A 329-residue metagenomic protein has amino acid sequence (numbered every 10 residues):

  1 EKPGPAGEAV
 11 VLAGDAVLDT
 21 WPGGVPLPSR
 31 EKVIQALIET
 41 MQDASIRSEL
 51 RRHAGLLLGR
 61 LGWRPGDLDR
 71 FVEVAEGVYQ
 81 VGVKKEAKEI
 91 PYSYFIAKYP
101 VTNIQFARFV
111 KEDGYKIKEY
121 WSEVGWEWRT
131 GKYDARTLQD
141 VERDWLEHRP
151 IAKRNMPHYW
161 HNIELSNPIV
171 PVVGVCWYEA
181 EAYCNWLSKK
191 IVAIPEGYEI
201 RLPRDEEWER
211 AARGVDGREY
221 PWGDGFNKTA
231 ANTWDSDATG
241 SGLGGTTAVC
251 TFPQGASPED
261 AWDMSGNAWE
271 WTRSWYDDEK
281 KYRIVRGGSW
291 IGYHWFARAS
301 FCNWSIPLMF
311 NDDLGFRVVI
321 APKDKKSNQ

Functional and structural regions predicted by a protein language model:
E1-L68: Hydrophobic repeat-domain scaffold segments
H53-R60, K98-K111, V173-N185, E209-A212: Short, solvent-exposed alpha-helical surface patches in non-cytosolic proteins
V72-A75: Short amphipathic
Y79-Y92, V124-E127, P157-L165: Short, conserved catalytic-motif segment at the N-terminal edge
Q80-K88, N103-A107, K118, Y293-F296 (+1 more regions): Short, solvent-exposed loop/turn elements at domain surfaces
F95: Periplasmic peptidoglycan-binding/anchoring modules of Gram-negative envelope and division proteins
V101, F109-K118, L187-I194, Y198 (+1 more regions): Short capping motifs at secondary-structure boundaries
E123, G131-D312, V319, N328: Functional-site microenvironments in short loops/helix caps that host divalent-cation chemistry
